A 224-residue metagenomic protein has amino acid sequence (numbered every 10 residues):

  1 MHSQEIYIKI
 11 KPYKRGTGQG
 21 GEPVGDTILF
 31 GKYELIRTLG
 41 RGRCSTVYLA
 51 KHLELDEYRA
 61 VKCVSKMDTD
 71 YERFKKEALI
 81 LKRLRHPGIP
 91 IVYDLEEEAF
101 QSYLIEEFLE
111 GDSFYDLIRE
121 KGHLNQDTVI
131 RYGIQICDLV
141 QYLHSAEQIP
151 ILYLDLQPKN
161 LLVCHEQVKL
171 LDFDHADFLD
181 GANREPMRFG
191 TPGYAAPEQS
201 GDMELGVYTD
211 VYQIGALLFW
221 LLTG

Functional and structural regions predicted by a protein language model:
S65-R83: AlphaC helix of the eukaryotic protein kinase fold
L95: Activation-segment/catalytic-loop signature of the eukaryotic protein kinase fold
A99-S113: Conserved short submotifs of the Hanks-type protein kinase catalytic core that shape the nucleotide-binding pocket
F114-L124: AlphaC helix of the protein kinase catalytic domain
D138-I151: Protein kinase catalytic-loop region centered on the HRD/HxD motif
E185-E198: Conserved activation segment of eukaryotic-like protein kinases, specifically the C-terminal portion of the activation
E198-Y208: Conserved end of the kinase activation segment
